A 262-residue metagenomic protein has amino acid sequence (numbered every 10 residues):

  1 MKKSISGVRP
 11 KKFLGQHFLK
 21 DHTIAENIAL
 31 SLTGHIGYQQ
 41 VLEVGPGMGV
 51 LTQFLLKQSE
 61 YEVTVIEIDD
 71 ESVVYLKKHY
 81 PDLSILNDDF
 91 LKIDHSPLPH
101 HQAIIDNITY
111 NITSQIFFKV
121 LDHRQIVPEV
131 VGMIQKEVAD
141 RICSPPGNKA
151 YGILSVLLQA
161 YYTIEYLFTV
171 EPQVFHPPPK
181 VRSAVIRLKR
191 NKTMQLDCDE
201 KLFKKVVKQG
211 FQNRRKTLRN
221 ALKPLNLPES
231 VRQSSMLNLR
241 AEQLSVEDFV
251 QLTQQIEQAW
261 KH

Functional and structural regions predicted by a protein language model:
M1-Q209, E247-Q254, H262: Catalytic cores of RNA-modifying enzymes
R190, Q209-H262: C-terminal lobe and adjacent flexible extensions of AdoMet/dcAdoMet transferase-like proteins
